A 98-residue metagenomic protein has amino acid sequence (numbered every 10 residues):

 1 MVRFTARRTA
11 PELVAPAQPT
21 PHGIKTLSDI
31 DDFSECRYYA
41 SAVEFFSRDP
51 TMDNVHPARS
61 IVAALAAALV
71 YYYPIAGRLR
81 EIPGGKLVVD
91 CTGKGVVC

Functional and structural regions predicted by a protein language model:
M1-C98: Non-catalytic N-terminal regions of enzymes
